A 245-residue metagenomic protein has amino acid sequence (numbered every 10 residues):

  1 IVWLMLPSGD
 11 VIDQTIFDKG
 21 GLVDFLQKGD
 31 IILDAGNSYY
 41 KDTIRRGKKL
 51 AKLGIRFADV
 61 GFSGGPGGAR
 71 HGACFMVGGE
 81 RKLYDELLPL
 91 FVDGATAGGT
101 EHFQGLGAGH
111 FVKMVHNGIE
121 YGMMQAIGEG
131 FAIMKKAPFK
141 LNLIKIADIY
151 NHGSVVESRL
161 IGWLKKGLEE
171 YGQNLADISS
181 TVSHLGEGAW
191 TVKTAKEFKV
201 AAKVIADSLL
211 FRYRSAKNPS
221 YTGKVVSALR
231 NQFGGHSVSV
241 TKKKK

Functional and structural regions predicted by a protein language model:
I1-L4: N-terminal Rossmann-like NAD(P) cofactor-binding module of classical short-chain dehydrogenase/reductase
L6, T15-I16, D24, Y39-A137 (+1 more regions): Rossmann-fold dinucleotide-binding core
L33: Catalytic-core elements of nucleic-acid end-processing and repair enzymes
S38-Y39, H152: Glycine-/small-residue-rich active-site loops that bind phosphorylated ligands and cofactors
G72, M76, E86, G107-H236: Helical "substrate-binding/catalytic lid" subdomain of Rossmann-like NAD(P)-dependent dehydrogenases/reductases
V92-D93, N231, G235-K245: ATP-dependent carboxylate/acyl-activation modules
